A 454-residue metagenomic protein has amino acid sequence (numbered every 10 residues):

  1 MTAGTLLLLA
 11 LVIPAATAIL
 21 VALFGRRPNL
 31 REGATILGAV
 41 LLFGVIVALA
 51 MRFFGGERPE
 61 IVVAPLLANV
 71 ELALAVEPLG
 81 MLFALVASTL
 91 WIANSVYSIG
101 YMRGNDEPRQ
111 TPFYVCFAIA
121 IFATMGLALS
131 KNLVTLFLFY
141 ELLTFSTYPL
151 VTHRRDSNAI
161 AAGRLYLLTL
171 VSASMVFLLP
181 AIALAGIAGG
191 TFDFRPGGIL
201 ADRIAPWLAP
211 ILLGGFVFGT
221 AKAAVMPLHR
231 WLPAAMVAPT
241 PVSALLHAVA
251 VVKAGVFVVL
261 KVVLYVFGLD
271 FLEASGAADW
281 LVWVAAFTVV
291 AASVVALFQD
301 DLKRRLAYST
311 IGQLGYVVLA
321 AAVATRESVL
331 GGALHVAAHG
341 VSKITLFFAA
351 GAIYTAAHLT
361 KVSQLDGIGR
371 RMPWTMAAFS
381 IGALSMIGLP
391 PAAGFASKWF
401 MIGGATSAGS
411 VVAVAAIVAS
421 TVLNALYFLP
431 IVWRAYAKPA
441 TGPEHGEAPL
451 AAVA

Functional and structural regions predicted by a protein language model:
M1-L6, A16-V115, I187-I199: Transmembrane helix-loop-helix hairpins at membrane boundaries of multipass inner-membrane proteins
M1-L9, L72-V86, G126-L138, A277 (+1 more regions): Membrane-entry segments of alpha-helical transmembrane domains in multi-pass membrane proteins
L7-A15, I19, I121, G219: N-terminal transmembrane alpha-helices
L9-P14, V40, T89, V252 (+2 more regions): Hydrophobic alpha-helical membrane-embedded or membrane-associated segments
I36-G44, A118-F122, A377-S380, A454: Alpha-helical transmembrane segments
A93-T111, F117-L136, S146-G446: Hydrophobic transmembrane alpha-helices and their helix-loop junctions in integral membrane proteins
E141: Short phosphate-coordinating micro-motif centered on Lys-Gly-acidic
E447-A454: Glycine- and aromatic-enriched alpha-helical transmembrane segments of multi-pass membrane proteins
